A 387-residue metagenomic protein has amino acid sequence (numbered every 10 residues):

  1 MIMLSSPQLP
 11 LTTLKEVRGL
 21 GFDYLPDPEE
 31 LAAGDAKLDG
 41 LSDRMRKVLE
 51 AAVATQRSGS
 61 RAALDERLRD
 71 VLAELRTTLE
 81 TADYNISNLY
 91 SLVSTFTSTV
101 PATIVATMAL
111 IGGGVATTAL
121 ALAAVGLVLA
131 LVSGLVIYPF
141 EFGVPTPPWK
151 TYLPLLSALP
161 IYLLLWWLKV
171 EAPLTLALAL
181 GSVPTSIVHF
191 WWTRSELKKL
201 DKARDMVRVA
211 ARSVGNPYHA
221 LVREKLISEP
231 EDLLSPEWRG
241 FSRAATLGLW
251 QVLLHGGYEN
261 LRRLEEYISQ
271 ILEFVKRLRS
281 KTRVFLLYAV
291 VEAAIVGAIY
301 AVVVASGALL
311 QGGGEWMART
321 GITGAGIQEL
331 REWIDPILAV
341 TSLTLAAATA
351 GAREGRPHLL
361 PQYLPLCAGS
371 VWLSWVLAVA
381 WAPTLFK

Functional and structural regions predicted by a protein language model:
M1-G40, P148-E237, S242-G248, E259-L278 (+3 more regions): Juxtamembrane/interface alpha-helical elements of multi-pass membrane proteins
T12-E16, D23-G59, A63-L64, L79 (+1 more regions): Extracytoplasmic/periplasmic ligand-binding sensor domains of two-pass membrane signal-transduction receptors
R44-K47, A51, A63-E66, D70 (+2 more regions): Charged, amphipathic alpha-helical oligomerization/scaffolding segments
T55-V115, A119-L122, S133-L155, Y258-V291 (+2 more regions): Membrane-interface, cytosolic juxtamembrane amphipathic helix immediately N-terminal to a transmembrane helix, enriched
A106-G112, L163-V170, A380-P383: Juxtamembrane "helix-exit" motif on the non-cytosolic side of transmembrane helices
T117-L131, A179-P184, E332-P336, Y363-S374: Small-residue-enriched core segments of transmembrane alpha-helices in multipass membrane transport and channel
R283-G307, S370-W375: Hydrophobic alpha-helical membrane-insertion segments
A308, V376-K387: Juxtamembrane boundary at the C-terminal end of a transmembrane helix
